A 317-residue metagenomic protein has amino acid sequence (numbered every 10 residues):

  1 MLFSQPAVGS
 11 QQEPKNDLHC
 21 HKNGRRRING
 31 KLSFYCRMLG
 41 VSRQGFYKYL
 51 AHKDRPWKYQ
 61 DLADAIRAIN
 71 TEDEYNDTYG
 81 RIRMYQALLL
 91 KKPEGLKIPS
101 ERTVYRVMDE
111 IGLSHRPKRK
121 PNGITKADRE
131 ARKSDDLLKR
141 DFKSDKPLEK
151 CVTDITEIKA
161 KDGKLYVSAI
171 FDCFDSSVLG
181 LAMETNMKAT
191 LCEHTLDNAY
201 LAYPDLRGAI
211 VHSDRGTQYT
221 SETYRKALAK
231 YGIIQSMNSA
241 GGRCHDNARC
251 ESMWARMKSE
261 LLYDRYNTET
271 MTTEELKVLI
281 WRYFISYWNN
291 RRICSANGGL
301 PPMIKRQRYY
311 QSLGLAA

Functional and structural regions predicted by a protein language model:
M1-G30: Residue-centric detector for conserved, function-critical "anchor" positions in compact interaction modules
Q12-K15, C36, R43-K146, C244 (+1 more regions): Basic, flexible linker segments flanking DNA-binding modules in nucleic acid-interacting mobile-element proteins
Y35-C36, F46, I66, M84 (+15 more regions): Mobile genetic element proteins and their domesticated derivatives, centered on retroelements and DNA transposons
P117-G123, V211-R215, A229-R249, Y263-M271 (+1 more regions): RNase H-like polynucleotidyl transferase catalytic core
A127, S213-R215, S221-R225, M237-S259 (+2 more regions): RNase H-like two-metal-ion nuclease catalytic core shared by retroviral integrases and related mobile-element nucleases
R140-L179, T185-M187: An active-site-proximal beta-strand-loop segment
K159, G163, L181-P204, T220: Active-site beta-loop-alpha junctions of metal-dependent nucleic acid enzymes, especially the RNase H-like/DDE
A229-Y231, A255-A317: C-terminal domain-tail junction helix/linker
